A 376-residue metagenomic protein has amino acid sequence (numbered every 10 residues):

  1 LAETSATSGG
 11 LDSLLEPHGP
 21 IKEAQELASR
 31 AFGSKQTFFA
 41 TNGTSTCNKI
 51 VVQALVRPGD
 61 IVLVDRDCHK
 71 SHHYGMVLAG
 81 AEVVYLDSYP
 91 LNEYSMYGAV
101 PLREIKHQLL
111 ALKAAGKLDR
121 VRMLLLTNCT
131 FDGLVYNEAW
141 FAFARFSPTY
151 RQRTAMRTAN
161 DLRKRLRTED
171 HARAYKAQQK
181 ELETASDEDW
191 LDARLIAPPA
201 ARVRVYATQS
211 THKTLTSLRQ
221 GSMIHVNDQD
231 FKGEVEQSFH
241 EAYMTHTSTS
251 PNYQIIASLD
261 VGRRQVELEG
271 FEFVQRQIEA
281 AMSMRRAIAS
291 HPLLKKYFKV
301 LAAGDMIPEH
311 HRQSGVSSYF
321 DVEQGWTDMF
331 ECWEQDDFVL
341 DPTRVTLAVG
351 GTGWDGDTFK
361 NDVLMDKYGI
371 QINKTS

Functional and structural regions predicted by a protein language model:
A2-T46, R194: Conserved N-terminal alpha-helix of the aminotransferase class I/II PLP-enzyme fold
G9-L11, G33-K35, H240-T245, V266-F271 (+2 more regions): Glycine- and acidic
L11, F38-A40, L124-T127, T346: Short glycine-rich or small-residue beta-strand-to-loop segments that form or flank ligand, phosphate, metal/Fe-S
Q25, H72, N137, F359-N361: Residues within well-ordered alpha-helices
K35-T37, G59-V62: Short active-site oxyanion
F38, V84-L86, N373: General small-molecule cofactor/ligand-binding pocket signal
N42, T46-R57, L63-L293: Conserved PLP-enzyme active-site core in the AAT-like
I278-S376: Conserved C-terminal alpha-helix-loop-beta "cap" of PLP-dependent enzymes that closes/shapes the active-site mouth
